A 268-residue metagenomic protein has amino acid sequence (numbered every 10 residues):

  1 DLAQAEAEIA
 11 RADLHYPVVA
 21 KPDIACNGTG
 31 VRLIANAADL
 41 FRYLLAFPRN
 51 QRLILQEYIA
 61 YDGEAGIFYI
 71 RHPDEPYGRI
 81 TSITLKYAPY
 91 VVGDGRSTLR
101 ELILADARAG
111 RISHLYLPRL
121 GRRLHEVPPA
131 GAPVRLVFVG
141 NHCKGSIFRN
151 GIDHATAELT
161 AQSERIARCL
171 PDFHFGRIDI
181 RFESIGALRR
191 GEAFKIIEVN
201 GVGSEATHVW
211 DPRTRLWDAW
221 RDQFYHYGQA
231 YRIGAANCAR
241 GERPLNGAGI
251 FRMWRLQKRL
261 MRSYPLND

Functional and structural regions predicted by a protein language model:
D1-P118, A157-T160: Active-site nucleotide/adenylate-binding loops and adjacent lid/helix of ATP-dependent enzymes
D13, G28-G30, G131, K144-S146 (+1 more regions): Glycine-centered flexibility motif
G28-V31, R149-N150, H208: A generic structural signal for short coil/turn motifs at secondary-structure boundaries
D62-E64, P73-R79, D172-F175, R189-F194 (+1 more regions): Coil-to-beta-strand transition motifs
I103-R190, N237-Y264: A long amphipathic alpha-helix within ATP-dependent nucleotide-binding catalytic cores
E183-D268: C-terminal active-site "lid" helix and adjoining low-complexity regulatory extension at the edge of ATP-using catalytic
